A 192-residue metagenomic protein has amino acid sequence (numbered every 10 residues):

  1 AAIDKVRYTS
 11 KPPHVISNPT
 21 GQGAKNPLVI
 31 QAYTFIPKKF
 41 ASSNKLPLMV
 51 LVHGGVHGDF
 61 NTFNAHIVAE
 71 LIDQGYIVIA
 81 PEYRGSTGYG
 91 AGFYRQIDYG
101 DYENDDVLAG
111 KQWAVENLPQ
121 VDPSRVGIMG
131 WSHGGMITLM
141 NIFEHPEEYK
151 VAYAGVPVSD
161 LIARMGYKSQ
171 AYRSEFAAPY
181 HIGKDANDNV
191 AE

Functional and structural regions predicted by a protein language model:
A1-N44: N-terminal cap/lid segment of alpha/beta-hydrolase-fold proteins
P12, N18, P81-E192: Active-site-proximal cap/loop segments of hydrolase catalytic domains
G23-A24, S43, A65, D101-N104 (+1 more regions): Short, solvent-exposed loop/helix junctions and linker helices that flank or host conserved functional motifs
I30, P47, R125: Alpha/beta-hydrolase fold active-site loops
P47-L51, V78: Hydrophobic beta-strand anchors of alpha/beta hydrolase catalytic cores
H53-G58: Active-site glycine-rich loops that stabilize anionic/oxyanionic intermediates across multiple enzyme folds
D59-N61, G88: Short N-terminal helix/helix-N-cap motif within the alpha/beta-hydrolase-1
N61-P81: Short amphipathic alpha-helix adjacent to the substrate-entry channel of hydrolases
